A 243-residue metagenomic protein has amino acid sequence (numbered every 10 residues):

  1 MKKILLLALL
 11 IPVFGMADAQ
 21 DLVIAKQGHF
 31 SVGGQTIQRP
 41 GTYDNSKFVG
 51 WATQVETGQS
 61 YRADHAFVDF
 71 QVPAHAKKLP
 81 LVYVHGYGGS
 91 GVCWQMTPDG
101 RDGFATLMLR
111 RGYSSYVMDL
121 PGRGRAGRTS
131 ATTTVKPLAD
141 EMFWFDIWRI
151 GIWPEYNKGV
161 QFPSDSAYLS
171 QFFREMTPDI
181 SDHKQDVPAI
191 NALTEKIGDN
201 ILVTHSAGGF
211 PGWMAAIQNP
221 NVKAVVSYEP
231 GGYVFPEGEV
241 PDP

Functional and structural regions predicted by a protein language model:
Q20-A76: N-terminal cap/lid segment of alpha/beta-hydrolase-fold proteins
K78-G86: Short beta-strand element of the alpha/beta-hydrolase
H85-T97: Active-site glycine-rich loops that stabilize anionic/oxyanionic intermediates across multiple enzyme folds
R101-R128: Conserved alpha/beta-hydrolase
I180-N200: Conserved acidic catalytic loop of the alpha/beta-hydrolase fold
L202-V203, V225: Conserved alpha/beta-hydrolase fold motif
V203-G212: Gly/Ala-rich beta-loop-alpha elbow adjacent to hydrolase catalytic centers
P220-P236: A conserved short beta-strand
